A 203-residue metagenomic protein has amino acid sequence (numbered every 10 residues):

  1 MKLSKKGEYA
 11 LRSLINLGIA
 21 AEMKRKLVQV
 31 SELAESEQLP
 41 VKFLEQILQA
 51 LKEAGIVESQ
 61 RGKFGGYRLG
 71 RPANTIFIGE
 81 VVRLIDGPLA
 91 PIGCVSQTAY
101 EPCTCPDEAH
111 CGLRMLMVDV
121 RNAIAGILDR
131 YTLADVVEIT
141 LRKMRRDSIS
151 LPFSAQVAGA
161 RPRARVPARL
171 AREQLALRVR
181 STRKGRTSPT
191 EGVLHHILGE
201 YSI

Functional and structural regions predicted by a protein language model:
A10-K24: Short amphipathic alpha-helical interface segments
L27-Q38: A short alpha-helical element within helix-turn-helix/winged-helix DNA-binding domains across DNA-binding proteins
E35, K52-E53: Alpha-helical residues within the helix-turn-helix
L48-Q49: Short, hydrophobic-biased segments on the C-terminal half of alpha helices that form "recognition helices"
G55-G70: Beta-hairpin "wing" of winged helix-turn-helix
P72-A158, P162-I203: Non-DNA-binding regulatory cores of transcription-related proteins, predominantly C-terminal effector-binding
